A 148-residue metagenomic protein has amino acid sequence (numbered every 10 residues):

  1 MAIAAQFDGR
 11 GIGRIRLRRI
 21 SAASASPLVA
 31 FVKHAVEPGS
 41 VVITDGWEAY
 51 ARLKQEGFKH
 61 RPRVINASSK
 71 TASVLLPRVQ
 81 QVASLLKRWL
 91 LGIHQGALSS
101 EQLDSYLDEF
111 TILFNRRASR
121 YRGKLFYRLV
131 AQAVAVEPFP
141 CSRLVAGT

Functional and structural regions predicted by a protein language model:
M1-T148: Residue-level recognition of single "structural anchor" positions that define or cap local secondary structure
